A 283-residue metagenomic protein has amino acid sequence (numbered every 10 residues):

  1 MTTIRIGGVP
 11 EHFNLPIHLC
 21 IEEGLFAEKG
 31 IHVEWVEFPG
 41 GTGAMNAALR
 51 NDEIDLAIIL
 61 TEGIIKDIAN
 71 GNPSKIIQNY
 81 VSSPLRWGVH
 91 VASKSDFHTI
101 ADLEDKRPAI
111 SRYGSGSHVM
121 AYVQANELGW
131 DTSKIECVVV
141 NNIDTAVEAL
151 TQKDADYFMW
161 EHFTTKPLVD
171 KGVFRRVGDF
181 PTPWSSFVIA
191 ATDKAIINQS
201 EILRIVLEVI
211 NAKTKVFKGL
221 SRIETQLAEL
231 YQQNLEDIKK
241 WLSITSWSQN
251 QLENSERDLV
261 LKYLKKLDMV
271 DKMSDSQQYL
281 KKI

Functional and structural regions predicted by a protein language model:
T2-W130, C137-V140, D156-H162, F174-V177 (+1 more regions): Short, glycine-/small- and polar/acidic-enriched structural segments that line small-molecule recognition paths
F13, G63, D96, G116-S117 (+6 more regions): Short phosphate-engaging motifs
G24, D52, K153, G172 (+2 more regions): Short glycine-centered helix-capping/turn motifs at secondary-structure transition points
L25, K29, K66, Q124 (+3 more regions): Residues within well-ordered alpha helices
E37, D144, D237: Ligand-binding pocket scaffold of soluble enzyme catalytic domains
V138, D144-Q226: Pocket-lining segment of extracytoplasmic ligand-binding domains
I197-D271: Secondary-structure end/capping motifs
K265-I283: Conserved C-terminal helix/tail region of periplasmic/extracytoplasmic solute-binding proteins
